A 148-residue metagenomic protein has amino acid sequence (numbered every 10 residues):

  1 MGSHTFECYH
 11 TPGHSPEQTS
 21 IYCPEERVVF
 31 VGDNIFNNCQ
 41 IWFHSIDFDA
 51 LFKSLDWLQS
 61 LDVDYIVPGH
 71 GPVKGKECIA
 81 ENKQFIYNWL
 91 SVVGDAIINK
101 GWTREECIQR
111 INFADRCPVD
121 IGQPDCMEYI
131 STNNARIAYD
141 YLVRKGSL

Functional and structural regions predicted by a protein language model:
M1-T5: Short, conserved active-site entrance elements at the starts or edges of catalytic domains
E7-D95: Metallo-beta-lactamase
S60, V73-L148: Accessory terminal helices/loops
